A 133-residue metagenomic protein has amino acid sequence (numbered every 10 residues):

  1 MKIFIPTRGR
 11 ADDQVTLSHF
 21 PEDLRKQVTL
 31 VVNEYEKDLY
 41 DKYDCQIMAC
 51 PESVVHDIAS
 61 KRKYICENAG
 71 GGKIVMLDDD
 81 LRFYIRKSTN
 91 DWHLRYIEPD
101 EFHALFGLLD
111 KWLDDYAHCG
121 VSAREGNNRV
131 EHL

Functional and structural regions predicted by a protein language model:
M1-I5, R25-L30, C45-I47, K73-I74 (+1 more regions): Hydrophobic beta-strand segments of well-ordered beta-sheets in folded domains
K2-L24, V32-K42: Short, well-formed alpha-helical segments that are part of the catalytic scaffolds of diverse glycosyltransferases
R8-R10, D79, A123: Histidine-centered beta-alpha loop that forms part of the nucleotide-sugar donor binding/catalytic region in diverse
V15, S60, A104: Short, conserved clusters of charged catalytic residues that mark active-site and nucleotide-handling motifs
H19-P21, I65, A69, F106-L113: Hydrophobic, Leu/Ile/Phe/Ala-enriched alpha-helical segments that form helix-helix packing faces
P21-K26, E52-V54: Intrinsically disordered, low-complexity coil segments
V31-L77, R82-E98: Active-site-proximal specificity loops/subdomain of glycosyltransferases
Y84-L133: Conserved catalytic core of nucleotide-sugar-dependent glycosyltransferases
